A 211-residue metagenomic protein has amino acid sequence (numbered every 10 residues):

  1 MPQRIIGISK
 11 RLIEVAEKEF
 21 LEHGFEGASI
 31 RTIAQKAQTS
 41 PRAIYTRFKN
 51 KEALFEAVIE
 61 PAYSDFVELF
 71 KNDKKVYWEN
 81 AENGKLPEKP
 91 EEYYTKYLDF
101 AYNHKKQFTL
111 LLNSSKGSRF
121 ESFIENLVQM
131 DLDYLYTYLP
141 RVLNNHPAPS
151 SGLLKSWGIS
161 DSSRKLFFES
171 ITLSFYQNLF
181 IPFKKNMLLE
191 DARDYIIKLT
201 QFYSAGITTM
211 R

Functional and structural regions predicted by a protein language model:
M1-I5, L153: N-terminal intrinsically disordered/low-complexity leader segments
I5, I30, E60-V67, N72-K74: Short, basic, alpha-helical segments at the C-terminal edge of helix-turn-helix-like DNA-binding modules
R11, V15, E19-A53, A57: Helix-turn-helix
E56-A62, F123: Alpha-helical DNA-contacting segments of helix-turn-helix folds
A57, N72-N103: Hydrophobic alpha-helical connector segments
K96-N103, G117-G152, L166, S170: Amphipathic alpha-helical packing segments from all-alpha helical-bundle domains
T109-L111: Short, hydrophobic secondary-structure boundary micro-motifs
V142-Y203, M210-R211: Hydrophobic/aromatic-rich alpha-helical bundle segments in the mid-to-C-terminal region
